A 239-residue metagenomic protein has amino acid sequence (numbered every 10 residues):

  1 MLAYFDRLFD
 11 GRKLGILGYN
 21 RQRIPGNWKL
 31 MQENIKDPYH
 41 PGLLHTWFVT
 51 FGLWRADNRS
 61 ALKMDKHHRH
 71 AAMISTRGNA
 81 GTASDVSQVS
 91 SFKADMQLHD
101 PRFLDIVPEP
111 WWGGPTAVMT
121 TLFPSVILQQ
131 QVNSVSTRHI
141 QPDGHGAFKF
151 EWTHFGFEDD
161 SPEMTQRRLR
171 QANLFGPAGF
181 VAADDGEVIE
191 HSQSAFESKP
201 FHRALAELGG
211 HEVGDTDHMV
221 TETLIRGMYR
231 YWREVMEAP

Functional and structural regions predicted by a protein language model:
M1-P239: C-terminal catalytic domain of Rieske-type non-heme iron oxygenases
